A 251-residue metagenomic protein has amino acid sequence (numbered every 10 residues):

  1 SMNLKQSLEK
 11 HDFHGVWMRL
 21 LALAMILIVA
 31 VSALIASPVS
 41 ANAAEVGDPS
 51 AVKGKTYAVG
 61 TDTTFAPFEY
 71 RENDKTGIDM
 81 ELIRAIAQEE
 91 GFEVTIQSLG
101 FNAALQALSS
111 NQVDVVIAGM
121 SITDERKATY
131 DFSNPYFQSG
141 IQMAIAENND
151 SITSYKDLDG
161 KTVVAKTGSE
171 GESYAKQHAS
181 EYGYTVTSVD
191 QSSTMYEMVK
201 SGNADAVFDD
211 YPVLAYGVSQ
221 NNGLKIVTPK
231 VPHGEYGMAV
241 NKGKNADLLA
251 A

Functional and structural regions predicted by a protein language model:
S1-V16: N-terminal secretory signal peptides that target proteins for export/translocation
V31-G47: Sec-dependent signal peptide cleavage junction
A44-E45, S50-T56, V213, H233-A251: An extracytoplasmic/periplasmic, membrane-proximal ligand-sensing/linker region
A44-M120, V186-S188: Extracytoplasmic small-molecule ligand-binding "clamshell" domains of the periplasmic binding protein/Venus flytrap
T64-F65, N73-K75, S121-I122, A146-D150 (+3 more regions): Short coil/turn segments
M80-E89, N149, K156, T162 (+2 more regions): Extended ligand-binding regions for polar small-molecule ligands
R84, Q88, E93-D157, G223-V231 (+1 more regions): Acidic, polar ligand-binding/catalytic clefts
Q106, A118-T129, Y174-H178, M198-P232: A ligand-binding cleft/hinge motif common to bilobed small-molecule-binding domains
